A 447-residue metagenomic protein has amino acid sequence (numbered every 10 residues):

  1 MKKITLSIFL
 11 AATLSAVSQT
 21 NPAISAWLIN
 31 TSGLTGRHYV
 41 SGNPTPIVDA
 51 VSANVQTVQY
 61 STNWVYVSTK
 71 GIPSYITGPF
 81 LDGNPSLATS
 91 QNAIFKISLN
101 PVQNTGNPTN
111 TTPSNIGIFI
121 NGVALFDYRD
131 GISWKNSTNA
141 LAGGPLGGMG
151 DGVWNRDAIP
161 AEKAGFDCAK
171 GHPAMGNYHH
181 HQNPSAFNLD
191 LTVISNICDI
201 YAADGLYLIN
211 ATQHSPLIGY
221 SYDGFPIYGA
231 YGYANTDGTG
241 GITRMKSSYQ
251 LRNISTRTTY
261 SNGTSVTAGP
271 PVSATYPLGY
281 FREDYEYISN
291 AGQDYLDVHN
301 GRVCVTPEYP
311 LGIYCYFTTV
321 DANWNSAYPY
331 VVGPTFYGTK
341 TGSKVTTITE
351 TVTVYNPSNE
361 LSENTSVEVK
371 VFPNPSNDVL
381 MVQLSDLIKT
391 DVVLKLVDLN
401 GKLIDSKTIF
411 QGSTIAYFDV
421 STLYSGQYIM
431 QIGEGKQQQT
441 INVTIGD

Functional and structural regions predicted by a protein language model:
M1-T20: Bacterial Sec-dependent N-terminal signal peptides
Q19-D167: Solvent-exposed N-terminal domain segments of exported/luminal and surface proteins
T105, F187-L191, A322-P329: Short loop/beta submotifs within extracellular cysteine-rich repeat domains
N110-S215, G219-F225, Y231-G232: Extracellular-facing segments of soluble proteins and assemblies that are Gly/Ser/Thr-biased and enriched in aromatics
S133, N235, I409-S413: A short acidic/small-residue loop/turn micro-motif
D223-F225, G229-G342: Extended, compositionally biased non-globular segments
T349-E368: Low-complexity, Pro/Thr/Ser/Gly/Ala-rich linker/spacer regions in secreted, extracellular modular proteins
S362-F372, S376-D447: C-terminal outer-membrane/trafficking sorting elements
